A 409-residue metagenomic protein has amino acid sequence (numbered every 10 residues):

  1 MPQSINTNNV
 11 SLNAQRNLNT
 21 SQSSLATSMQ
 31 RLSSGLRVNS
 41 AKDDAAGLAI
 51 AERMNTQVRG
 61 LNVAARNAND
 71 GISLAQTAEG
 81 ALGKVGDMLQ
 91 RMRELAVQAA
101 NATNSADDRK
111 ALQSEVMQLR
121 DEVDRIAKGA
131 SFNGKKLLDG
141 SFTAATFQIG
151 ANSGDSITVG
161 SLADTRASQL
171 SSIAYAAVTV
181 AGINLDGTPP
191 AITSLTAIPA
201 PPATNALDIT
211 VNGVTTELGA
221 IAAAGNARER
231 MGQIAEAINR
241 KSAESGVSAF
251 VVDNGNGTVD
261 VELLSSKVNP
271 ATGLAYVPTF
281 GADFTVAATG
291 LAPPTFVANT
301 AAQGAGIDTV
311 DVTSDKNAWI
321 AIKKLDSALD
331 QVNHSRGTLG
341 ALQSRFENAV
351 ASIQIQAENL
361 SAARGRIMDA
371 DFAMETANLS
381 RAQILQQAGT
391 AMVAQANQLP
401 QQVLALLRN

Functional and structural regions predicted by a protein language model:
M1-N409: Primary detection of the long, small/polar-rich alpha-helical "axial" segments characteristic of bacterial flagellar
